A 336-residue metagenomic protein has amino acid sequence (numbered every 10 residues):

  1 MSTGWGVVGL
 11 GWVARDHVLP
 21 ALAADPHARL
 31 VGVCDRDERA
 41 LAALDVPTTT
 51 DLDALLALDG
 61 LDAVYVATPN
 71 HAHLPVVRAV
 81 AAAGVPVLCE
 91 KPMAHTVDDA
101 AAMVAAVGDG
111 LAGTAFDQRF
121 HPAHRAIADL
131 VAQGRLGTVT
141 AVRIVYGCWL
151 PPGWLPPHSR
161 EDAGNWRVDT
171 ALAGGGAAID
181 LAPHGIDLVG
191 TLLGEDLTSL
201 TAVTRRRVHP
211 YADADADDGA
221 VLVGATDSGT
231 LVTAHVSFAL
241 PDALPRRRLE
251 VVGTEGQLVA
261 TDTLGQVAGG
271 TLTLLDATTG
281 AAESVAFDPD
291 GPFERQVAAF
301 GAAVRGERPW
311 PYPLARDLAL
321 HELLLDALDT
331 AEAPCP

Functional and structural regions predicted by a protein language model:
M1-L44: N-terminal Rossmann-like dinucleotide-binding module
V8, A63-Y65, D227, A299-P336: C-terminal helix-rich "cap/oligomerization" subdomain common to oxidoreductases
V13, R36, F287-A298: Active-site loop of classical SDR/Rossmann-like NAD(P)-dependent oxidoreductases, centered on the catalytic Tyr-X3-Lys
V46-V104: Beta-loop-alpha module in the N-terminal Rossmann-like domain of NAD(P)-dependent dehydrogenases, especially those
L88-C89, A112-T114, A260: Hydrophobic residues in well-ordered beta-strands that form the structural core
G110, H121-Y211: Predominantly a Rossmann-like dinucleotide-binding segment in NAD(P)-dependent oxidoreductases
D187-G265, V297-G306: Contiguous beta-strand/loop segments that form the cofactor/metal-binding neighborhood of enzyme cores
